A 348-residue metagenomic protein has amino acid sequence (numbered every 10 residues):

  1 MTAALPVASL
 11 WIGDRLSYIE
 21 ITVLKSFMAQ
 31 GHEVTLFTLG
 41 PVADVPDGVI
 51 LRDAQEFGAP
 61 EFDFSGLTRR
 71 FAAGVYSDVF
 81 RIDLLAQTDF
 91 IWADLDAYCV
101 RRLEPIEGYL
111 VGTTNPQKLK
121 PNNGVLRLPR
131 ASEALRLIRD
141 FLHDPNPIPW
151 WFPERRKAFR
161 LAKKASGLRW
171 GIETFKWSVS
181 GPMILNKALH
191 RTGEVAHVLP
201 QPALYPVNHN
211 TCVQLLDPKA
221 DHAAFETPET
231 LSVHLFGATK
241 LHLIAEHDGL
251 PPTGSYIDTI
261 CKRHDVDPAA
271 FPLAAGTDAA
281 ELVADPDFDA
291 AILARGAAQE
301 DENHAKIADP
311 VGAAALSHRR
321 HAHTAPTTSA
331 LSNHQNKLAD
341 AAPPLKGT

Functional and structural regions predicted by a protein language model:
M1-S77, A93-A314: Glycosyltransferase-associated regions of secretory-pathway enzymes, highlighting luminal stem/catalytic domains
D78-F90: Small-residue hinge/turn detector
A305, A322-T324, A341: Short hydrophobic alpha-helical segments enriched in small aliphatic residues
G312-A315, R320, P343: Intrinsic, low-complexity polybasic segments
A313, A325-T328: Compositionally biased, low-complexity segments
H318-H323, H334-Q335: Low-complexity, intrinsically disordered or signal/transmembrane-proximal segments
